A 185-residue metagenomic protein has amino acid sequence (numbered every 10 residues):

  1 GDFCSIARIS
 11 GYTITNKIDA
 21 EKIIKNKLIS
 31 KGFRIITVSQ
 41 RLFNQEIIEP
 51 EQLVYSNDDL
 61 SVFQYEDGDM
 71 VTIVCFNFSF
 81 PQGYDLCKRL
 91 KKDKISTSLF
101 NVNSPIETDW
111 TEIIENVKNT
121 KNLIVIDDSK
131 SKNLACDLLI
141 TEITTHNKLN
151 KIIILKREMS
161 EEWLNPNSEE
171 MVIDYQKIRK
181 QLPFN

Functional and structural regions predicted by a protein language model:
G1-S30, I178-N185: Conserved thiamine diphosphate
G32-I35: Core catalytic loop region at the nicotinamide-binding pocket of NAD(P)H-dependent oxidoreductases
T37-N185: Thiamine diphosphate
